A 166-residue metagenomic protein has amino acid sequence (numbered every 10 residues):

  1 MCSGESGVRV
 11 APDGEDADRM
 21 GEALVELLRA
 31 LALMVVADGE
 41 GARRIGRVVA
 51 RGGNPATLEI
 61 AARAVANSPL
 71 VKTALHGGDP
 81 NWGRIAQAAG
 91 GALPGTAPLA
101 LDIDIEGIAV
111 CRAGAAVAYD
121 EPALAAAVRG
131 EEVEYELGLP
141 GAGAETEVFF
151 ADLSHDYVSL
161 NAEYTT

Functional and structural regions predicted by a protein language model:
M1-T166: A structural signal for small-residue-enriched, beta-sheet-centric alpha/beta enzyme cores and oligomeric scaffold folds
